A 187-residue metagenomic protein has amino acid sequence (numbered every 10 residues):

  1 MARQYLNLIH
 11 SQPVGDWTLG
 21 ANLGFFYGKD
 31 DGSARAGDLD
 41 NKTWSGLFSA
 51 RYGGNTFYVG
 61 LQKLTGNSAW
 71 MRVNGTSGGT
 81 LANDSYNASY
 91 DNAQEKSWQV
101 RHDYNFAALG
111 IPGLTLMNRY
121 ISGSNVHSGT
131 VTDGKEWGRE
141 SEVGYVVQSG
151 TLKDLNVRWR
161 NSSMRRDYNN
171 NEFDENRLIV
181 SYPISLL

Functional and structural regions predicted by a protein language model:
M1-F57, L61-L64, S68: Long, internal scaffold/assembly segments composed of regular secondary structure
A2-Q4, W17, D40-W44, Q94-W98 (+2 more regions): Residues that define the transmembrane beta-barrel architecture of outer-membrane proteins
L6, V100, S141-V147, E172-L187: Outer-membrane beta-barrel "beta-signal"
Q12, F25-D31, Y52-G54, L61-N67 (+7 more regions): Transmembrane beta-strands of outer-membrane beta-barrel pores
Q12-A21, A107-L114, Q148-V157, S185-L187: Short loop/turn motifs that connect adjacent beta-strands in outer-membrane beta-barrel proteins
L19-L23, G46, N55-V59, V100 (+4 more regions): Transmembrane beta-strands of outer-membrane beta-barrel proteins
D31-G37, N87-D91, H127-G134, R165-N171: Outer-membrane beta-barrel domain signature
L61-V131, G138-G144, Q148: C-terminal structural cap/anchor segments
